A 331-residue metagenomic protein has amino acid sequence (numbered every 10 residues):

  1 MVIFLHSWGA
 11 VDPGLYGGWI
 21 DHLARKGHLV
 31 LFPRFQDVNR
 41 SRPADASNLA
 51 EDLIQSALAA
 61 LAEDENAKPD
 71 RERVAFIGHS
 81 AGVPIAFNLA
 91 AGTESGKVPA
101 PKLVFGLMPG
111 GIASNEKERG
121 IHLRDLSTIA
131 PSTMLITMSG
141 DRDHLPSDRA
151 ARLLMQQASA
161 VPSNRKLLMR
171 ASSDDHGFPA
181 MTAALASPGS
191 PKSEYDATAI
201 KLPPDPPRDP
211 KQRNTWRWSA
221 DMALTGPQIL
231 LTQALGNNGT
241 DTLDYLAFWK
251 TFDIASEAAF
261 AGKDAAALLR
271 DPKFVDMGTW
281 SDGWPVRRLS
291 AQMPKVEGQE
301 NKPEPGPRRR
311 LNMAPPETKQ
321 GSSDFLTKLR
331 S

Functional and structural regions predicted by a protein language model:
M1-S7: Short beta-strand element of the alpha/beta-hydrolase
W8, L29, R34-V38: Short beta-to-alpha linker loops that shape the active-site pocket of alpha/beta-hydrolase fold enzymes
G14-F32: Short amphipathic alpha-helix adjacent to the substrate-entry channel of hydrolases
R34-Q36, S41, A62-E72, D264-K273: Surface-exposed patches in mature extracellular/periplasmic domains of secreted proteins
A44-S80: Gly/Ser-rich "nucleophile elbow"/oxyanion-hole loop immediately N-terminal to the catalytic nucleophile in hydrolases
V83-G96: Short glycine-enriched nucleophile-adjacent loop and the immediately C-terminal alpha-helix near the catalytic center
P99-A180: The feature captures the conserved acid-bearing segment of alpha/beta-hydrolase catalytic domains
D148-R149, L154-S331: C-terminal catalytic-base region of ester-bond hydrolases, centering on the histidine of the charge-relay
